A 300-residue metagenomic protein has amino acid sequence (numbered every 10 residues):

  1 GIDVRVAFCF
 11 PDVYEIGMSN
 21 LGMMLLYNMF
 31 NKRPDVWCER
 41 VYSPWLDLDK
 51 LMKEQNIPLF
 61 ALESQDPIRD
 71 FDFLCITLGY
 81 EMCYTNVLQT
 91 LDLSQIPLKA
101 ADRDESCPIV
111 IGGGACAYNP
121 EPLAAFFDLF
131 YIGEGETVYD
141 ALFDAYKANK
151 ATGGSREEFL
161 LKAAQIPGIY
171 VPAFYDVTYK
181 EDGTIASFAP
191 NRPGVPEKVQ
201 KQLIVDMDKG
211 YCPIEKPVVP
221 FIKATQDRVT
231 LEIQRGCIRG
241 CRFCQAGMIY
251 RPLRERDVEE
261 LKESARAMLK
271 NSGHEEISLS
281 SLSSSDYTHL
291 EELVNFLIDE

Functional and structural regions predicted by a protein language model:
G1-A7, Y14-E15, P172, T178-T230: N-terminal [4Fe-4S]-dependent radical SAM core
V6, F10-P11, G17-N28, K32-M52 (+2 more regions): Low-complexity, highly charged intrinsically disordered N-terminal segments that act as targeting/localization
C9-P11, V41, T77, G113 (+1 more regions): Short hydrophobic segments within beta-strands
Y14-G17, L46-D49, M82-T85, A117-P120 (+6 more regions): Flexible loop/turn segments at secondary-structure boundaries
F30, L74, D128, C237 (+2 more regions): Conserved, mostly hydrophobic/aromatic
S43-P190: Glycine-rich beta-alpha loop elements in corrinoid/cobalamin-binding modules across cobalamin-dependent enzymes
V205-E300: Radical SAM [4Fe-4S] cluster-binding motif and immediate context
